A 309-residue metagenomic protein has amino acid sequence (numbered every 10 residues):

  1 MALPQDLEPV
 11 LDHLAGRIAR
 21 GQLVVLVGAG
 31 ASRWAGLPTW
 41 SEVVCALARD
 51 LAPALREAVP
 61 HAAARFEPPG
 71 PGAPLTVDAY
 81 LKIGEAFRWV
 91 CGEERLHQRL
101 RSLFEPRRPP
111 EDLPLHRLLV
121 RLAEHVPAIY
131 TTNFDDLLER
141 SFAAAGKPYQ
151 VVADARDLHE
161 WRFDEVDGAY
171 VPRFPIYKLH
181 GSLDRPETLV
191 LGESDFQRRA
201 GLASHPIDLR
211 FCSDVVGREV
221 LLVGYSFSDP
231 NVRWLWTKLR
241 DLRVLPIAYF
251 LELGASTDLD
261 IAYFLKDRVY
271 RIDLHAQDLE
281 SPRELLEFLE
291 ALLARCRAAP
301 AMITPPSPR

Functional and structural regions predicted by a protein language model:
M1-A2, E94-R107, L191-Q197: Short, basic, glycine/proline-bearing loop/turn elements
M1-V25, A31-A35, W40, A46-L51 (+8 more regions): SIR2/sirtuin-family catalytic core signature
V27-A29, H180-G181: Short loop/turn segments at strand-loop or loop-helix junctions that form parts of catalytic or ligand-binding pockets
L137-E139, K147: Electropositive nucleic-acid engagement tracts
H159-F163, S194-L209: Active-site glycine-rich loop that binds ribose-phosphate moieties when present
K178-L183, E193: Short, structured patches in soluble enzyme cores that scaffold and shape functional sites
